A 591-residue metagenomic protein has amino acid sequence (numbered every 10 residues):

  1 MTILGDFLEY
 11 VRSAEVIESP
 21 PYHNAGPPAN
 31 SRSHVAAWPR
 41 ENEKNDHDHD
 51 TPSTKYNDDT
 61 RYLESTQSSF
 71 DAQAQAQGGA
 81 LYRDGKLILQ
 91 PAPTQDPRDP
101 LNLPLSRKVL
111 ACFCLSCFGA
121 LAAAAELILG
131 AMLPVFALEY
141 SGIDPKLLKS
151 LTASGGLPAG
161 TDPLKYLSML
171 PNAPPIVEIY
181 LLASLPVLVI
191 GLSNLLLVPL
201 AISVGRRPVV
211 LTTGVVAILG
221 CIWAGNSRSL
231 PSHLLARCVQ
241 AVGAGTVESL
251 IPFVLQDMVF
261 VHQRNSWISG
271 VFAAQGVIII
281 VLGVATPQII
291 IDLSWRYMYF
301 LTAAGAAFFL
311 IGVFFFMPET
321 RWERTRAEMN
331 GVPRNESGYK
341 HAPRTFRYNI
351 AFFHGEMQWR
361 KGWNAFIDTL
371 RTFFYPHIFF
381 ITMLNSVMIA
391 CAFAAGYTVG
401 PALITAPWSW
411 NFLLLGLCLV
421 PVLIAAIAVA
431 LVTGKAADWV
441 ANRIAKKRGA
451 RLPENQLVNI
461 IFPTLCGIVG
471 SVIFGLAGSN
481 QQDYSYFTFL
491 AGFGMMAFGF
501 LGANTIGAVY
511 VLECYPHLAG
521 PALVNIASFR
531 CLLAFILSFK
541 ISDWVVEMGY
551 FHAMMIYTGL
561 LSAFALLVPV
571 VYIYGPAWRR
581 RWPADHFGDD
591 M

Functional and structural regions predicted by a protein language model:
M1-A125, L129, V135-L138, P145-K165 (+1 more regions): Cytosolic juxtamembrane N-terminal segment immediately preceding the first transmembrane helix of multi-pass
T2-P21, L103-L105, R264, I291-P376 (+2 more regions): Central mid-sequence intracellular linker of multi-pass
A80-A111, R321-A395, K446-C466, L476: Flexible cytoplasmic loops linking transmembrane helices in multi-pass membrane transporters
A123, S184, G225-R228, R237 (+4 more regions): C-terminal transmembrane bundle
A125, Y140-S141, V204-G205, N226-S232 (+3 more regions): Helix-breaking motifs and short loop linkers at transmembrane-helix boundaries and internal kinks in secondary membrane
G191-P231: Conserved MFS/SLC helix-loop-helix module at the cytosolic interface between two early adjacent transmembrane helices
A236-Q275: Cytoplasmic helix-loop-helix junction between adjacent transmembrane helices in 12-TM secondary transporters
Q263-L293, Y297-F309, V313, M388 (+2 more regions): Glycine-rich segments within core transmembrane alpha-helices of 12-TM secondary carriers
